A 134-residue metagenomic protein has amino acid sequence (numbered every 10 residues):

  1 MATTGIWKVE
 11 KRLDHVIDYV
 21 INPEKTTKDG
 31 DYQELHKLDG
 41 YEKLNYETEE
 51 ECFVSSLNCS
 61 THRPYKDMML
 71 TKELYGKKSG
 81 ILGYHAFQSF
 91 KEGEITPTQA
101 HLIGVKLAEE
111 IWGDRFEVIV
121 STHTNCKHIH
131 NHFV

Functional and structural regions predicted by a protein language model:
M1-V134: N-terminal nicking endonuclease/strand-transfer module with a His-rich metal-binding environment and a catalytic Tyr
